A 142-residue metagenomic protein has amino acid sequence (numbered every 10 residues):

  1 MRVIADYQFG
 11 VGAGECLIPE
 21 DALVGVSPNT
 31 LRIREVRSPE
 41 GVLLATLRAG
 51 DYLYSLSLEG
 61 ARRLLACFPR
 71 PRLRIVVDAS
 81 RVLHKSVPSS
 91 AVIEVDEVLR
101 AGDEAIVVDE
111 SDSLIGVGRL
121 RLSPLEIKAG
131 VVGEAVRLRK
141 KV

Functional and structural regions predicted by a protein language model:
M1-V142: Accessory RNA 3′-end/elbow-binding domains used by RNA modification enzymes
